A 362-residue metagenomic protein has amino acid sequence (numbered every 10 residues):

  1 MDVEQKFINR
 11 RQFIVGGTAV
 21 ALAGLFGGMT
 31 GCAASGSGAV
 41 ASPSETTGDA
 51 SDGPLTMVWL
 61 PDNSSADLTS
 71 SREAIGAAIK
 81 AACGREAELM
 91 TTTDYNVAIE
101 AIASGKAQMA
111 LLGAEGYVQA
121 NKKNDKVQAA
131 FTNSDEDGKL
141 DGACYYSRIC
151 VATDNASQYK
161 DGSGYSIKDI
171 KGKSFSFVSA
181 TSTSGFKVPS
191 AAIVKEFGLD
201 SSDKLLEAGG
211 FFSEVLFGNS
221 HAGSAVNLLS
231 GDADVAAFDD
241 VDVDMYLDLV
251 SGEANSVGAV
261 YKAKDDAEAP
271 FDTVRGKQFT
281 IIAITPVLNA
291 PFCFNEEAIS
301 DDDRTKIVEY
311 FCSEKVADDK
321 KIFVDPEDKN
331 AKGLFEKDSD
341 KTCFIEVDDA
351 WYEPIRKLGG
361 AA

Functional and structural regions predicted by a protein language model:
M1-N9, A19-T30: N-terminal secretory signal peptides
R10-I14: N-terminal export leaders
M29-A41: Bacterial lipoprotein signal-peptidase II cleavage site
D49-L55, W59, N63-A74, A298-A362: An extracytoplasmic/periplasmic, membrane-proximal ligand-sensing/linker region
P61, T93-Y95, K106-V118, K122-K126 (+5 more regions): Beta->alpha turn/N-cap motifs
P61, Y146-K160, P286-D301: A bilobed periplasmic-binding-protein/Venus flytrap-type ligand-binding module shared by bacterial periplasmic
N133-F197: A conserved helix-loop-strand patch within extracytoplasmic ligand-binding domains of the periplasmic binding
G185-S300: Pocket-lining segment of extracytoplasmic ligand-binding domains
